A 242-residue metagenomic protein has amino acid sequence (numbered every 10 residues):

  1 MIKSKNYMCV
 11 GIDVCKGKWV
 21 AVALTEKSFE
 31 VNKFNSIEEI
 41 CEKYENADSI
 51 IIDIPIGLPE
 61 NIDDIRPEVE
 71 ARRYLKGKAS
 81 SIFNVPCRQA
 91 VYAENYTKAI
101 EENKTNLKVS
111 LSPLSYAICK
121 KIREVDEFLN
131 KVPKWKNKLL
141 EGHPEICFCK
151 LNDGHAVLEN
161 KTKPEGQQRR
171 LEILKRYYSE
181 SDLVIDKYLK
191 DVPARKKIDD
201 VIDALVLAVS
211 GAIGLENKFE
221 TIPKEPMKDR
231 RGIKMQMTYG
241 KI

Functional and structural regions predicted by a protein language model:
I2-V10, V14-I242: RNase H-like (RuvC/DEDD) metal-dependent nuclease/polynucleotide-processing core
